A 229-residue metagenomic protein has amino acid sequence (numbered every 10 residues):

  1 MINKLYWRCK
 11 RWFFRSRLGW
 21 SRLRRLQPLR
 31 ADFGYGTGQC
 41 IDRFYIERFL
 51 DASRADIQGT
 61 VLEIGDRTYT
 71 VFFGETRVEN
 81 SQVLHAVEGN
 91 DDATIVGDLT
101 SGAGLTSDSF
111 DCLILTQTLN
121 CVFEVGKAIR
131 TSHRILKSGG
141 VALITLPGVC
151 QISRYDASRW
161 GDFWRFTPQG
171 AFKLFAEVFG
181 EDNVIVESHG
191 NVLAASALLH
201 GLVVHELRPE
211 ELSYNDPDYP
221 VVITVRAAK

Functional and structural regions predicted by a protein language model:
W7-A55: Class I SAM-dependent methyltransferase Rossmann-like catalytic core, especially the SAM/SAH-binding loop
T37, Y155-L174, D218: Acceptor-substrate binding/catalytic loop of class I
F49, D56-T68: Conserved class I S-adenosyl-L-methionine
A52-S53, E79, I185-K229: A C-terminal cap/extension of S-adenosyl-L-methionine-dependent methyltransferases that defines the acceptor-substrate
I95-L113: A short acidic, Gly/Pro-enriched loop at the edge of an enzyme's catalytic core that lines a small-molecule cofactor
D111-E124: A short SAM/SAH-binding and catalytic strip from SAM-dependent methyltransferases
G126-V141: A short glycine-rich, Lys/Arg-flanked "PGG" loop and its adjoining helix->strand segment in the class I
I144-L146: Acidic carboxylate diad motif detector
